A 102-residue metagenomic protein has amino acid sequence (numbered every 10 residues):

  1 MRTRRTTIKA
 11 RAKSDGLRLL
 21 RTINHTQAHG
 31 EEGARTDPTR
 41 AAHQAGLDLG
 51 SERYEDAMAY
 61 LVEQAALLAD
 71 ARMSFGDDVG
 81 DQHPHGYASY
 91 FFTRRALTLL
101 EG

Functional and structural regions predicted by a protein language model:
M1-E31: Short alpha-helical segments that sit at the start of domains
M1-R4, H43, L47, E101-G102: Short intrinsically disordered terminal tails
K13, L47-Q64, D70-A71, Y87: Short amphipathic alpha-helical interaction segments
I23-Q27, L61, L100: Generic structural signal for hydrophobic core residues of well-folded globular domains
H29-A45: Short acidic, hydrophobic short linear motifs in intrinsically disordered regions
D70-R72, G76-G80: Beta-hairpin "wing" of winged helix-turn-helix
V79-G102: Short, amphipathic alpha-helical interaction segments positioned at domain boundaries
